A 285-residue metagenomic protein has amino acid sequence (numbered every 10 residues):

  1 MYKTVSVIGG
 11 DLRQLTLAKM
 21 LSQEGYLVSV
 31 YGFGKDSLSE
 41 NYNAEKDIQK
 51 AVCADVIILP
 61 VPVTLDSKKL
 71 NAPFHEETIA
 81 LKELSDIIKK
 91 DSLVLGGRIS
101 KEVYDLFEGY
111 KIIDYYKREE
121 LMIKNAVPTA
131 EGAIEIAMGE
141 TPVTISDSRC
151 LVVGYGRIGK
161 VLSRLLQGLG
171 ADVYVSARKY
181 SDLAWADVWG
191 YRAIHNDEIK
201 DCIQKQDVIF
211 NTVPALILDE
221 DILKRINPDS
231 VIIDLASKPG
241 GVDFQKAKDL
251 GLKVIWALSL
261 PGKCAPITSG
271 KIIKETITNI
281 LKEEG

Functional and structural regions predicted by a protein language model:
Y2-T4, D91, S146-R149, D229: Phosphate-coordination loops involved in phosphoryl transfer and adenosine-cofactor binding
S6-L15, L21, S146-L166: Glycine-rich adenosine-cofactor-binding loop
D11, G34, S100, R178-K179 (+1 more regions): Residues in the short beta-alpha loop(s) of Rossmann-like NAD(P)-binding domains
G25-E40, L169-W189: NAD(P)-binding Rossmann-fold cofactor-contacting core
N43-K50, A193-D197: Short acidic-hydrophobic, aromatic-tinged amphipathic segments that line or gate anion-handling sites
L59-D147, A257, T276: Glycine/serine-rich phosphate-binding loop and adjoining beta1-alpha1 elements at the start of nucleotide-handling
P62-D66, I79-D91, A186-P261: Rossmann-like adenosine-cofactor binding region
R98-I113, A236-N279: Rossmann-fold NAD(P)-binding glycine/threonine-rich loop
